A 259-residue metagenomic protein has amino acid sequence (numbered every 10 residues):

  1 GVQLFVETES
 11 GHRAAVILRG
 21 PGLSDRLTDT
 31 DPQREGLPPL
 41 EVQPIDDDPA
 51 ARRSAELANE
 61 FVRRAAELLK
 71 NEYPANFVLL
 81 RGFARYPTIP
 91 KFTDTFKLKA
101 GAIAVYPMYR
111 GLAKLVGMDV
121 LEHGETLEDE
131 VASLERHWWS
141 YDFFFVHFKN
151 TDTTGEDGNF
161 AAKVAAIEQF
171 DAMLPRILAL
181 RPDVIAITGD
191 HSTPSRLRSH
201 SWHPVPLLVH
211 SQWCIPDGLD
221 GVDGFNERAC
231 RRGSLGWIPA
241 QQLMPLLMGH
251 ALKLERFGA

Functional and structural regions predicted by a protein language model:
G1-A259: Feature captures the catalytic ectodomains and active-site-proximal regions of enzymes that hydrolyze or transfer
